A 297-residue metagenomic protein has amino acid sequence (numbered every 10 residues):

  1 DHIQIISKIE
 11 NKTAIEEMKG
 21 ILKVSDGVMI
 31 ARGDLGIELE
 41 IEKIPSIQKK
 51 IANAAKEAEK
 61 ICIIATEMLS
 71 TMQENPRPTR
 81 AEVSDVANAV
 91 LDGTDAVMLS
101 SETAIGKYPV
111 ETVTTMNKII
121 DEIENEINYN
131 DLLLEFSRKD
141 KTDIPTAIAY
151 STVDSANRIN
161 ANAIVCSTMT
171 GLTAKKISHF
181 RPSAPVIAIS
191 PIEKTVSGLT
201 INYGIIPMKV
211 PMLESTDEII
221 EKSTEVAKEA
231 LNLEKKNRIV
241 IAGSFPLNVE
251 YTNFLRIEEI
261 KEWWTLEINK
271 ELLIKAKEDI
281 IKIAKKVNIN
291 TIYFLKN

Functional and structural regions predicted by a protein language model:
D1-T66, M72-V83, V90: Conserved alpha/beta-domain cores
I6, E57, M116-T152, W263-A284 (+1 more regions): Long, charged amphipathic helices and adjacent flexible linkers at domain junctions
G36-I37, M68-E82, A96-K107, L133-S137 (+2 more regions): Short beta-alpha connecting loops at secondary-structure transitions that line or flank enzyme active sites
L69-V90, N128, L132-A149, D154 (+1 more regions): Active-site-adjacent loop and "lid" segments of alpha/beta metabolic enzymes
T103-E126, N253-E259: C-terminal helical cap(s) of enzyme catalytic domains, especially alpha/beta-barrels
T173-K175, R181-E218: Nucleotide-binding motor/catalytic cores of P-loop/tubulin-like NTPases across gene-expression machines
I206-K209, D217, E221-V226, T252-D279: Beta-strand/loop-dominated core regions that host nucleotide or nucleotide-derived cofactor-binding catalytic loops
E234-A242, P246-L247, N253-I260: C-terminal binding/interaction regions
